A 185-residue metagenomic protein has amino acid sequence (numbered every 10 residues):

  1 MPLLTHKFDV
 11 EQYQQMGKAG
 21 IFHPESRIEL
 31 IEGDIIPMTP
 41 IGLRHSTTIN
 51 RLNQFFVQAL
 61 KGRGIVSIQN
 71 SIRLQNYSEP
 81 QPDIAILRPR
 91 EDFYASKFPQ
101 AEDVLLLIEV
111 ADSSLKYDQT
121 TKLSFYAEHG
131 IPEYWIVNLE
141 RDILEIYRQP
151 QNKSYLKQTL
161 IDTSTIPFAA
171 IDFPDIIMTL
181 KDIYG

Functional and structural regions predicted by a protein language model:
M1-G185: Gly/Pro/Ser/Thr-rich low-complexity, intrinsically disordered segments predominantly at protein N-termini
